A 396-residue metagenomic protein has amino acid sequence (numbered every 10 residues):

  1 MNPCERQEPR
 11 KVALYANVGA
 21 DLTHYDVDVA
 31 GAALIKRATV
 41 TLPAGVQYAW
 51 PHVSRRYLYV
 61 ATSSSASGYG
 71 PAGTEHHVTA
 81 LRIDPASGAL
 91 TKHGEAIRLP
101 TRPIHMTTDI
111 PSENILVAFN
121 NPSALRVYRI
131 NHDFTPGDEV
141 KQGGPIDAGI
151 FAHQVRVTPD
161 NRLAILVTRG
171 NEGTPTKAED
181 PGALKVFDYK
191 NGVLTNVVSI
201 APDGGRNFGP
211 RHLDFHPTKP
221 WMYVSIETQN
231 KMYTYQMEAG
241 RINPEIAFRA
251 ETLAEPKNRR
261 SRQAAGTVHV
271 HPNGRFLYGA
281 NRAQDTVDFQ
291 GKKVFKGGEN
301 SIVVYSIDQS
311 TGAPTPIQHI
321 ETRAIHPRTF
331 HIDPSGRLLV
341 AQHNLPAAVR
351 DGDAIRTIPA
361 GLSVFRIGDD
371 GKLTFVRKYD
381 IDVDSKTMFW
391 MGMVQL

Functional and structural regions predicted by a protein language model:
E8-R10, H52-R55, T108-S112, P159-N161 (+4 more regions): Residue-level detector of Asp-centered blade-edge/turn motifs that repeat once per structural unit in beta-propeller
A16-V18, S67-H76, A118-S123, G173-G182 (+3 more regions): Short, solvent-exposed loop/turn segments at conserved positions within beta-propeller repeat blades
Y25-A32, A80-G88, V127-G137, V186-L194 (+3 more regions): Short loop/turn segments immediately following beta-strands, especially the blade-tip and inter-blade linker loops
T39-P43, E95-P100, G143-A148, I200-R206 (+3 more regions): Surface loop/turn motifs at the tips and blade-to-blade linkers of beta-strand repeat domains
G45-Q47, R102-I104, F151, D180 (+6 more regions): Beta-rich catalytic cores
A89-P159: Asp-box/WD-like beta-propeller blade repeats and closely related beta-sheet repeat scaffolds
